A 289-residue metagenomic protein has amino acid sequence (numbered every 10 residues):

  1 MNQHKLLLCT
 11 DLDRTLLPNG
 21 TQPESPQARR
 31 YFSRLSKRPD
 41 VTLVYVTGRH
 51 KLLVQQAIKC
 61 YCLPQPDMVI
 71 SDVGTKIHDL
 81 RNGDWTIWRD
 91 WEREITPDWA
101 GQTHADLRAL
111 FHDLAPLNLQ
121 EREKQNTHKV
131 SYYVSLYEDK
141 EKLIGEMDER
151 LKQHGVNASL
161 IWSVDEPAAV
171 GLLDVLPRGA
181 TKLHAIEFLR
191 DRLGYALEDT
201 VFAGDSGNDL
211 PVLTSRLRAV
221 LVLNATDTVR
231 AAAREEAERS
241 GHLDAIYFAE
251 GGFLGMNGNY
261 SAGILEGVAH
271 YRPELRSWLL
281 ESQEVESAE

Functional and structural regions predicted by a protein language model:
N2-K5, L63: Short, small/polar residue-rich loop motifs at catalytic or cofactor-binding pockets
Q3, L176-R178, L183-E289: Mg2+-dependent phosphoryl-transfer enzymes with acidic/Ser/Thr/Gly-rich catalytic loops
H4-T21, L213: Asp-based phosphoryl-transfer active-site loop
N19-P23, V46-G48, R178: Short, flexible loop segments at the rims of nucleotide/cofactor-binding pockets, characterized by
P23-P26, N224: A short acidic/small-residue loop/turn micro-motif
P26-R122: Active-site phosphate-binding/coordination module
L110-V201, S206-R216: Conserved acidic, metal-coordinating active-site core of Asp-based, Mg2+-dependent phosphoryl-transfer enzymes
